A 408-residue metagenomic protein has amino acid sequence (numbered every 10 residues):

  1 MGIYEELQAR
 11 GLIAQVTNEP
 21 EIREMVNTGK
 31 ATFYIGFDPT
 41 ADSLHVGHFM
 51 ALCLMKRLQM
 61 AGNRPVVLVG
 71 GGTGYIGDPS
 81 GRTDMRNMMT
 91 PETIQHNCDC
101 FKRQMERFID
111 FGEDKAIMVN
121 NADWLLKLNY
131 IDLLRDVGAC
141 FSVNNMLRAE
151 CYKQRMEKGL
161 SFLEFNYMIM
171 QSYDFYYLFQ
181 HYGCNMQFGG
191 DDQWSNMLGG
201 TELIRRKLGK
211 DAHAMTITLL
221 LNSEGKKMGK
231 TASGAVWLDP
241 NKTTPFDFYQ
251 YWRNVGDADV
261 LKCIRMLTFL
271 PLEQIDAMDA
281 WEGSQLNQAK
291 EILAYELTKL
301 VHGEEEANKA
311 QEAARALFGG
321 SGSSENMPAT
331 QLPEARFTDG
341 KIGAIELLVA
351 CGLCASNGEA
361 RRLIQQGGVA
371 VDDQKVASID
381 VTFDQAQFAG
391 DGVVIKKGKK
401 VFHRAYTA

Functional and structural regions predicted by a protein language model:
M1-Q193, L198-T201, L208-H213, K226 (+1 more regions): NTP-dependent nucleotidyl-transfer catalytic core
I204-A408: Conserved nucleotide- and phosphate/pyrophosphate-binding catalytic cores in adenylate/nucleotidyl-handling enzymes
